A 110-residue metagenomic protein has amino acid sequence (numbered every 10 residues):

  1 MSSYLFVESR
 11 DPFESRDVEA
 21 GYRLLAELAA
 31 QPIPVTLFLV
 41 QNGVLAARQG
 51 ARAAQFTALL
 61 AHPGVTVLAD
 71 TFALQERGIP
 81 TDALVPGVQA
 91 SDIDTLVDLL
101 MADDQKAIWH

Functional and structural regions predicted by a protein language model:
S3, I33-T36, T66: Residues at the starts of beta-strands that form the adenosine-phosphate
S3-E19, Q41-R48: Short, glycine-rich nucleotide/cofactor-binding loops
D17-P32: Histidine-anchored nucleotide/phosphate-binding helix
E19-R23, G50-F56: Charged helix-capping and loop-helix junction motifs
A29, L60-A61, M101: Anion (oxyanion) recognition and catalysis
P32-V44: Short, glycine-/small-residue-enriched flexible loop/hinge segments at domain edges that mediate gating
R52-P80: A glycine-rich helix N-cap at a beta->alpha junction
R77-H110: C-terminal structural segments of small proteins and small subunits
